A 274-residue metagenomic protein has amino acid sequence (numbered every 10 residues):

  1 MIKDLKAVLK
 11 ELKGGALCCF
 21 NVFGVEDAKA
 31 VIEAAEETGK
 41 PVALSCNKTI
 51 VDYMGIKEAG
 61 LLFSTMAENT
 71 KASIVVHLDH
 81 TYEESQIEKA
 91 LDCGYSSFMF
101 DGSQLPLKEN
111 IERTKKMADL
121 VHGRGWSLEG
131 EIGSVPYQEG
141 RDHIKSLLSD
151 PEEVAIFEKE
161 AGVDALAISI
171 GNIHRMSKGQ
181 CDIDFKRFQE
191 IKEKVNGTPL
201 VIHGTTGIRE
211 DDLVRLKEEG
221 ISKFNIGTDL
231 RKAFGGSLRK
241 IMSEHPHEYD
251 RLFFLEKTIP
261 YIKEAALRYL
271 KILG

Functional and structural regions predicted by a protein language model:
K3-G14, F23-I50, K57-S73, E83-N196 (+5 more regions): Alpha/beta enzyme core
C19-G24, D79: Short, glycine-rich nucleotide/cofactor-binding loops
I202-G204: Thr-Gly-centered strand-to-loop micro-motif
M242-G274: Extended, intrinsically disordered, low-complexity segments
